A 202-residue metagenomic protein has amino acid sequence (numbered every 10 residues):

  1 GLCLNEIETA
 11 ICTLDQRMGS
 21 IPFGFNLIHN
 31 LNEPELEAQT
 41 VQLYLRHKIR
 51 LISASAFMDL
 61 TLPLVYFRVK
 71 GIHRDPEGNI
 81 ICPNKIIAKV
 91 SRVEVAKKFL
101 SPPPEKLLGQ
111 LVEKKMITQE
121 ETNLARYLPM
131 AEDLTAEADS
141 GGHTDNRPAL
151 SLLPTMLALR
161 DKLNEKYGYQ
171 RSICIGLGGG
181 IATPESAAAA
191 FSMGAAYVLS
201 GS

Functional and structural regions predicted by a protein language model:
G1-S172, E185: Active-site entrance/lid segments in N-terminal catalytic domains of soluble metabolic enzymes
F25, A190, G201: Conserved, mostly hydrophobic/aromatic
S172-I173, G194: Exposed boundary/loop context
C174-A182: Glycine-rich beta-strand-to-loop/alpha-helix junction loops that act as flexible
P184-G194: C-terminal or late-domain output modules
A196-S202: C-terminal, active-site-flanking charged/polar segments
